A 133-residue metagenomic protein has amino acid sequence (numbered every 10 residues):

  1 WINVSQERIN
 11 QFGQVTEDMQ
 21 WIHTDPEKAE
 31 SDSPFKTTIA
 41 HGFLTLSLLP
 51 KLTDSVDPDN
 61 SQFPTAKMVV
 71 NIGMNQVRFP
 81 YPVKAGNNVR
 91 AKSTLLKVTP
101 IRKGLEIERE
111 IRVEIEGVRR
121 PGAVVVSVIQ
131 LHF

Functional and structural regions predicted by a protein language model:
W1-N71: Hot-dog-fold acyl-thioester-processing enzymes
N3-N10, K67-R78, G104-V118: Short, highly charged low-complexity linear segments
D57, Q62-F63, I72-V77, K84 (+1 more regions): Catalytic-pocket segment enriched in acidic/His residues
F79-F133: HotDog/MaoC-like acyl-thioester-processing domains
